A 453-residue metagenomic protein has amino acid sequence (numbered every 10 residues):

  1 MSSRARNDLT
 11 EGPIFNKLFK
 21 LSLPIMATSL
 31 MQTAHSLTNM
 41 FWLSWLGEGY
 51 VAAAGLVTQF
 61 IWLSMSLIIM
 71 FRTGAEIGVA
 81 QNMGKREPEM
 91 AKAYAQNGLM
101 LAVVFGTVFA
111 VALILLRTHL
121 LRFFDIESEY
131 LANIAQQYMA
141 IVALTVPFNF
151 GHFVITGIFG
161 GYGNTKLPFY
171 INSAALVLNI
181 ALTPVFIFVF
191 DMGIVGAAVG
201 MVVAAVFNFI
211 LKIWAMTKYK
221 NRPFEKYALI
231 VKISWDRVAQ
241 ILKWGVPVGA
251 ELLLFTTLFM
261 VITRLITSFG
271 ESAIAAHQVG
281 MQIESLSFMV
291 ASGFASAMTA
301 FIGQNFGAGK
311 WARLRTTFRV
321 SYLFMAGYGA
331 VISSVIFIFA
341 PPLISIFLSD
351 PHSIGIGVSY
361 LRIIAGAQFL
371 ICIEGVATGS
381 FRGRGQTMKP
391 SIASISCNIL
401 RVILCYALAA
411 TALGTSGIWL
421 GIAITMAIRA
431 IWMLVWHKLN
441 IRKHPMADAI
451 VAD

Functional and structural regions predicted by a protein language model:
M1-S22, V79-T145, V189-V246, I302-A367 (+1 more regions): Short alpha-helical transmembrane segments in multi-pass integral membrane proteins
L9-F41, W45-L46, W62-G74, V103-A110 (+5 more regions): N-terminal transmembrane alpha-helices
K20-N39, I141, H152, A204-N208 (+4 more regions): Transmembrane helical elements of multi-pass membrane transporters/channels
L30, A34-A52, L121-E129, V185-M192 (+6 more regions): Helix-terminus/linker motif at the lipid-water interface of multi-pass membrane proteins
L37-F41, V154-I158, V177-V185, I213 (+5 more regions): Alpha-helical transmembrane segments of multipass membrane proteins
E48-Q59, M139, A198, E271-L286 (+2 more regions): Small-residue hotspots at the loop-to-helix junctions and early N-terminal turns of transmembrane alpha-helices
V51-V111, N149-P168, T263, A276-A340 (+1 more regions): Small-residue-rich hydrophobic transmembrane alpha-helices
R72, I141-G160, P168-N179, A197-K212 (+4 more regions): Short runs within selected transmembrane alpha-helices of multi-pass transporters and secretion channels
